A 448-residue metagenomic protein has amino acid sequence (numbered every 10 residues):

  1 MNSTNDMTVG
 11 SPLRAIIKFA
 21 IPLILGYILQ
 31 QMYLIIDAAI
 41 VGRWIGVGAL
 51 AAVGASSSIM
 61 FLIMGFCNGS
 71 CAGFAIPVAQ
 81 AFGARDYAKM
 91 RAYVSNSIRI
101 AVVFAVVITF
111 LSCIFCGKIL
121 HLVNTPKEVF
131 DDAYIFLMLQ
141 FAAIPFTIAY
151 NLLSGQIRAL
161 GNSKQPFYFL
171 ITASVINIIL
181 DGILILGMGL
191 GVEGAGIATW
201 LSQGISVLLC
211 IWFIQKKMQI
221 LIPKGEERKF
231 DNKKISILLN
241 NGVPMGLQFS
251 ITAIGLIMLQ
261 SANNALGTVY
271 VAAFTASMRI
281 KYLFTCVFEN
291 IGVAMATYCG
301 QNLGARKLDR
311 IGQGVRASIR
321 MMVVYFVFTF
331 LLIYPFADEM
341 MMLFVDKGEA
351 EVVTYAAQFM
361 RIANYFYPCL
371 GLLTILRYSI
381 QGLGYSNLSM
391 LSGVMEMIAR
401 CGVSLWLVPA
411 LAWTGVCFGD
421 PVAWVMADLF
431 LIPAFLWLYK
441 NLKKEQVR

Functional and structural regions predicted by a protein language model:
M1-A20, V78-A143, G187-V243, C299-F366 (+1 more regions): Short alpha-helical transmembrane segments in multi-pass integral membrane proteins
K18-D37, L139, Y150, A173 (+4 more regions): Transmembrane helical elements of multi-pass membrane transporters/channels
I21, L25, S56-I59, R99 (+15 more regions): Hydrophobic residues within alpha-helical transmembrane segments of multi-pass solute transporters/permease subunits
M32-L50, L120-K127, I183-L190, S250-L283 (+3 more regions): Helix-terminus/linker motif at the lipid-water interface of multi-pass membrane proteins
V41-F61, K127-D132, V192-E193, K234-N241 (+5 more regions): Interfacial/gating helices of multi-pass transporter permease domains
L50-F110, T147-P166, A273-A337, L370-S392: Small-residue-rich hydrophobic transmembrane alpha-helices
L62-G65, N177-G182, V207-I211, L283-C286 (+3 more regions): Hydrophobic transmembrane alpha-helices of multi-pass small-molecule transporters
C71, L139-R158, P166-S174, A195-L208 (+4 more regions): Short runs within selected transmembrane alpha-helices of multi-pass transporters and secretion channels
